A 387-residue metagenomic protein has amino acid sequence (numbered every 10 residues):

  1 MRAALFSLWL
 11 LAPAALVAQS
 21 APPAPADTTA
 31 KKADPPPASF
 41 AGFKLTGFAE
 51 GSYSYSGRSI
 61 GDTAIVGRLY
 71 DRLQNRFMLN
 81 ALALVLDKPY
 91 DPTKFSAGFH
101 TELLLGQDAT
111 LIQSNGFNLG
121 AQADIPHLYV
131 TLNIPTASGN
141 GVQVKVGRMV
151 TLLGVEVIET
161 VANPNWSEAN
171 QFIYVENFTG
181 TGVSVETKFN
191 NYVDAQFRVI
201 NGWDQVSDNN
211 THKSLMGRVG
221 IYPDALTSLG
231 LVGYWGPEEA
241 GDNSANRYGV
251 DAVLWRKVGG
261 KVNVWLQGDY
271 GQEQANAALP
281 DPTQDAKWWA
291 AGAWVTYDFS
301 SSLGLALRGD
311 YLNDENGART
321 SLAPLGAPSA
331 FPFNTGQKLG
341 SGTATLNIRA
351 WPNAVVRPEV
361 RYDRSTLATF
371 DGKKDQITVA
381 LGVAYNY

Functional and structural regions predicted by a protein language model:
M1-A33: Cleavable N-terminal export/targeting peptides
A12, I125-P126, Y222, G236 (+2 more regions): Hydrophobic alpha-helix-in-membranes signature
A15, A24-D27, A38-S39, A137 (+2 more regions): Intrinsically disordered, low-complexity segments enriched in proline/serine/threonine
P36-G61, V66-D204, N209-M216, G220-L229 (+1 more regions): Outer membrane beta-barrel
R68-D71, A109-I112, G116-N118, V157 (+1 more regions): Outer-membrane beta-barrel pore domains
